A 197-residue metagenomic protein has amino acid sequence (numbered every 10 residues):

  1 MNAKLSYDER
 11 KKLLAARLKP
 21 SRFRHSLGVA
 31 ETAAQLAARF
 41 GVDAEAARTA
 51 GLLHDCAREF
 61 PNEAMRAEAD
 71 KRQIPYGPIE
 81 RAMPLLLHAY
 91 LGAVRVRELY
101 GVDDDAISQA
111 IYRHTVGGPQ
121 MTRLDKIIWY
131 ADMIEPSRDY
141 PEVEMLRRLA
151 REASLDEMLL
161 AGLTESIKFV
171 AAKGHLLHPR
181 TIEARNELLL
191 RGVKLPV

Functional and structural regions predicted by a protein language model:
M1-E9, G192-V197: Short, low-complexity, intrinsically disordered N-terminal peptides in bacterial proteins
E9-R17, A34, R39-A161, V193: Divalent metal-dependent catalytic cores for phosphoryl transfer on phosphate-bearing substrates
P20-R24: A short, charge-rich alpha-helical start-of-domain segment used by transcription regulators
L159, E165-K168: Long, charged alpha-helical interface segments
K168-V197: Charged phosphate-binding loop/patch that engages nucleotide di/tri-phosphates or the phosphate backbone of nucleic
